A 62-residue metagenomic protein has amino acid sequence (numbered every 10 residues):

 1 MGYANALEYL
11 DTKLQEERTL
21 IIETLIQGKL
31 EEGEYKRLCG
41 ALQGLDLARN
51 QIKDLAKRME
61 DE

Functional and structural regions predicted by a protein language model:
M1-Q27: N-terminal acidic leader/helix
A4, L10, L45, E60-D61: Intrinsic-disorder/low-complexity regions
E23, Q27-E60: Short, charge-rich amphipathic interface segments used for partner binding and complex assembly
